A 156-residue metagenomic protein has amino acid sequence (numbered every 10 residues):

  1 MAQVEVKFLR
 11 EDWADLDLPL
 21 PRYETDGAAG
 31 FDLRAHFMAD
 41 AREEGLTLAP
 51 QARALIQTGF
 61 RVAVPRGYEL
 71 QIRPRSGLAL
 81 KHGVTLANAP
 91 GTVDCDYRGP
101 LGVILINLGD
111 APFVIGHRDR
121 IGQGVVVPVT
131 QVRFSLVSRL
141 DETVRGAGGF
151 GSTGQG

Functional and structural regions predicted by a protein language model:
M1-G156: DUTPase catalytic domain/fold
